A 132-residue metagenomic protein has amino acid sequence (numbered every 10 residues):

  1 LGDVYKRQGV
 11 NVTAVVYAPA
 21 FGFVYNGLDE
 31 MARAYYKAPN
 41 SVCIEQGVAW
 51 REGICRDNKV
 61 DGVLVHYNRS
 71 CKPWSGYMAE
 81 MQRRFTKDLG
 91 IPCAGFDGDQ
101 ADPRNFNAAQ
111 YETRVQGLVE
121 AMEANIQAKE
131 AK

Functional and structural regions predicted by a protein language model:
G2-Y5: Short, small-residue-biased leader/transition segments that mark boundaries at the very start of proteins
R7-A49: Flexible internal linker/loop segments at domain or repeat junctions
V24, S75-G76, F106: Short conserved micro-motifs at the rims of enzyme active sites and ligand-binding pockets
V42-K59, G76-E80: A short, acidic, amphipathic alpha-helical segment used as a generic capping/interface helix at domain edges
V65-N68: Conserved beta-strand positions
C71-K72: Short glycine-rich, flexible loops that bind phosphorylated cofactors or substrates
A79-K132: Peripheral docking tails and interdomain loops at the edges of cofactor- or intermediate-handling domains
